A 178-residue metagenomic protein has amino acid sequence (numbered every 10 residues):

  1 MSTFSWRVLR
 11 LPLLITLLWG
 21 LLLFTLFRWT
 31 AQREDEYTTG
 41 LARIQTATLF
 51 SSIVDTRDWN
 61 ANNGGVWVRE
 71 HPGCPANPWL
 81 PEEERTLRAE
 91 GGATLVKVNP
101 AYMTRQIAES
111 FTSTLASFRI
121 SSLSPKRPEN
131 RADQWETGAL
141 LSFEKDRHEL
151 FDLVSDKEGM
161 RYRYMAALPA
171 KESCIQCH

Functional and structural regions predicted by a protein language model:
T3-Q32: Extreme N-terminal signal-anchor transmembrane helix of membrane signaling/transducer proteins, especially in bacteria
W29-V54: Juxtamembrane membrane-water interface segments immediately C-terminal to a transmembrane helix
A42-R43, I53-Q106, I120: Extracytoplasmic/periplasmic helical hairpin of the input-sensing domain located between the first two N-terminal
R85-R147, D156: Extracellular/periplasmic ligand-sensing ectodomains of membrane signal-transduction proteins
E149-S155, M165: PAS and PAS-like sensory modules
M160-A170: Immediate flanking context of iron-sulfur cluster ligation sites
L168-H178: The canonical Cys-X-X-Cys-His
